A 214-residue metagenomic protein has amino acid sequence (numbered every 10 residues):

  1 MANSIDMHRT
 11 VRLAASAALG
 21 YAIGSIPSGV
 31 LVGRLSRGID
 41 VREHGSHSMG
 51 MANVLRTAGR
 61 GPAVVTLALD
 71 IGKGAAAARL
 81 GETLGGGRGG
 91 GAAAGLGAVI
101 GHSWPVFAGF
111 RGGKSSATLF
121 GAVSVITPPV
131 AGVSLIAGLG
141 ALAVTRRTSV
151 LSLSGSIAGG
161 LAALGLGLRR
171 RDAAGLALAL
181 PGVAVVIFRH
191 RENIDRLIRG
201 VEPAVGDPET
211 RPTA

Functional and structural regions predicted by a protein language model:
M1-A214: Short amphipathic, positively biased membrane-proximal segments that drive organelle/inner-membrane targeting
